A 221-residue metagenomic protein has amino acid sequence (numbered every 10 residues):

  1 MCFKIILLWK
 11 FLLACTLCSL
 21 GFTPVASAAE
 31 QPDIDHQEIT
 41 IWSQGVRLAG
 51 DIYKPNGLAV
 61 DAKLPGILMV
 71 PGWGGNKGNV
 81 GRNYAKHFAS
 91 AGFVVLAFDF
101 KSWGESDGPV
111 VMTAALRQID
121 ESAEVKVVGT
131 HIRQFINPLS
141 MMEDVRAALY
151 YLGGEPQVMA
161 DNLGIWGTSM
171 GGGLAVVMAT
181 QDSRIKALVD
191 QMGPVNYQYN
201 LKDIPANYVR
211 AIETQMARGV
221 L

Functional and structural regions predicted by a protein language model:
M1-I5: N-terminal secretory signal peptides that target proteins for export/translocation
W9-G21: Bacterial N-terminal signal peptides
A29-A62, P138: N-terminal cap/lid segment of alpha/beta-hydrolase-fold proteins
D61-G72: Short beta-strand element of the alpha/beta-hydrolase
G74-K86, F100: The serine-hydrolase catalytic nucleophile loop
H87-P109, A114-E124: Conserved alpha/beta-hydrolase
L116-P156: Alpha/beta-hydrolase active-site loop
R146-V220: Primarily recognizes the serine-hydrolase "nucleophile elbow" in alpha/beta-hydrolase and SGNH/GDSL folds
